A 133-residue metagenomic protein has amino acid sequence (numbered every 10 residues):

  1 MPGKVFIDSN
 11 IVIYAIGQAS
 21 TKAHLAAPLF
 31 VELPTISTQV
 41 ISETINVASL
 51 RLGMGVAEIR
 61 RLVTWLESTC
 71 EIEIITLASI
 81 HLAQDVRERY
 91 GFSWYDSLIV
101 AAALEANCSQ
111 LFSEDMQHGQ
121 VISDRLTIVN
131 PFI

Functional and structural regions predicted by a protein language model:
M1-S37, R51-R61: Short, well-structured N-terminal submotif of metal-dependent ribonuclease cores
P2-K4, A101-I133: Acidic, PIN/NYN-like endoribonuclease modules and their adjacent C-terminal/linker elements
T38-N46: Short, conserved active-site loops that position catalytic residues or coordinate cofactors/metal ions across diverse
I45-E71: Active-site-proximal, substrate-binding regions of enzyme catalytic domains and RNA-binding/basic surfaces
E71-E114: Active-site neighborhoods of divalent-metal-dependent phosphate/nucleic-acid chemistry enzymes
